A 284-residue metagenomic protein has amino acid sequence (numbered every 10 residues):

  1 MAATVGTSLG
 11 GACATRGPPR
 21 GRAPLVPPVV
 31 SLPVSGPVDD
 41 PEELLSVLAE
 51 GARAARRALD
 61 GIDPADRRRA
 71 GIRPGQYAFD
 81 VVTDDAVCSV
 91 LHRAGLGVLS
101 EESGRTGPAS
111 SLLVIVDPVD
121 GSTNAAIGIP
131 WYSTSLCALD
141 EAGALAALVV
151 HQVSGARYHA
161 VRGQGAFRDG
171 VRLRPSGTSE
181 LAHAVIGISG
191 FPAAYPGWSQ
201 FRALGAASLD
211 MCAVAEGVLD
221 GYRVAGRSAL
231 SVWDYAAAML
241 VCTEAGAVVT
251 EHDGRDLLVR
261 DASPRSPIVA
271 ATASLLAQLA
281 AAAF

Functional and structural regions predicted by a protein language model:
A2, C13-V119: N-terminal subdomain of lithium-sensitive/metallo-dependent phosphomonoesterases centered on the IMPase/IPPase/PAP
D80, S122, H151, A160 (+3 more regions): Residue-level signal for inorganic ion chemistry
G97-E102, V116, A125, A203-G205 (+1 more regions): General beta-strand structural signal in soluble alpha/beta enzymes
A109-G163: DPxDG-like acidic metal-binding loop motif
S110, A160-Q164, T243-A245, S263-P264: A short, compositionally biased
R168-D169: Structural motif
L173-F284: An extended, acidic
